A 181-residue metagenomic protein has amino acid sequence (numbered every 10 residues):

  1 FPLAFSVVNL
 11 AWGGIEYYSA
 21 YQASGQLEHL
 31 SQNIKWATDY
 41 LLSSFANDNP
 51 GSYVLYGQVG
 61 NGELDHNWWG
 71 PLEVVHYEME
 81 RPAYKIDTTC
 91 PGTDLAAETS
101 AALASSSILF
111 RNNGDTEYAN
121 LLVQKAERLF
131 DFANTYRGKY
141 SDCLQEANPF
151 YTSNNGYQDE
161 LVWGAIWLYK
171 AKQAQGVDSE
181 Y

Functional and structural regions predicted by a protein language model:
F1, A20-S107, N113, N120-Q124 (+2 more regions): Extended ligand-binding groove/face enriched in aromatic
F1-A4, Y181: Short intrinsically disordered, low-complexity coil segments enriched in acidic
A4-E16: Non-membrane alpha-helical segments in proteins
Y17, F110, K172: Active-site catalytic pocket residues across diverse enzymes, especially alpha/beta-hydrolases
G114-D115, D178: Short, solvent-exposed helix-helix connector turns and helix-capping sites enriched in acidic/polar residues
Y169-Y181: Long, polar/charge-rich, low-hydrophobicity segments
